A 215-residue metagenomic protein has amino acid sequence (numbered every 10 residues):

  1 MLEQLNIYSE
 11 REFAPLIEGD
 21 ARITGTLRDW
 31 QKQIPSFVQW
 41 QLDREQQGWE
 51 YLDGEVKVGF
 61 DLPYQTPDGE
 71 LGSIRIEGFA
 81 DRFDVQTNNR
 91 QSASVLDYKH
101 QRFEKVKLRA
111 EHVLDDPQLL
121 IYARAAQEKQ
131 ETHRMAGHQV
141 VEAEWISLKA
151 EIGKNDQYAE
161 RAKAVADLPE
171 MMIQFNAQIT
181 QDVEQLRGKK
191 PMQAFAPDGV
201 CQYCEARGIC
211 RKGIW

Functional and structural regions predicted by a protein language model:
M1-W215: RecB-family 4Fe-4S metal-dependent nuclease core
